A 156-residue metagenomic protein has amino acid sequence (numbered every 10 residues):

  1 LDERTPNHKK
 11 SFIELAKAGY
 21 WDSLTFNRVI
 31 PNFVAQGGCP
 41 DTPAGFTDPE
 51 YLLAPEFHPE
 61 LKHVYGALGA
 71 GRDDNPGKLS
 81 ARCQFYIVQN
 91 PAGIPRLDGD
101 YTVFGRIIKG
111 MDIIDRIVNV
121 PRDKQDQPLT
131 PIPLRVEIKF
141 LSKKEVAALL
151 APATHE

Functional and structural regions predicted by a protein language model:
L1-E156: Cyclophilin-like peptidyl-prolyl cis-trans isomerases
